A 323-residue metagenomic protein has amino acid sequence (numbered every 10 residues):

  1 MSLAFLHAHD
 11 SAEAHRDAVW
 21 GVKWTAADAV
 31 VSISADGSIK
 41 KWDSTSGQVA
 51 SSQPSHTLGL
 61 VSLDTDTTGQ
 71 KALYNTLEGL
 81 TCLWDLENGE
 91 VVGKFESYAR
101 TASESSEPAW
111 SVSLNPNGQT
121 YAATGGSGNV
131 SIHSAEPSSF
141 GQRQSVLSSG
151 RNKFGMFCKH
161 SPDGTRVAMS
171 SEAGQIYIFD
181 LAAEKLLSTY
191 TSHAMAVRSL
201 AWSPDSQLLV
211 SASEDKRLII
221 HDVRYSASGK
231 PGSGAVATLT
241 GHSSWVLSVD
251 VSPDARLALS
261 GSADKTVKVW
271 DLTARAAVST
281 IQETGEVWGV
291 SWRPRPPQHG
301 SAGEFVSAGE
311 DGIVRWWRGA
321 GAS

Functional and structural regions predicted by a protein language model:
F5-A14, V49-H56, V91-E104, Q142-G150 (+3 more regions): Short C-terminal beta-strands that terminate individual repeats in beta-propeller domains, predominantly WD40 blades
R16-K23, L58-T65, R100-L114, R151-H160 (+3 more regions): Canonical WD40 repeat/beta-propeller blade segments in eukaryotic WD-repeat proteins
A27-D28, G69, G118, G164 (+4 more regions): Conserved loop/turn motif of beta-propeller repeat scaffolds
I33-D36, N75-E78, T124-S127, S170-A173 (+3 more regions): Conserved strand-to-loop turn within each blade of WD40 beta-propeller repeats
I39-D43, T81-W84, V130-A135, I176-F179 (+3 more regions): WD40-repeat beta-propellers
S44-G47, L86-G89, A135-S138, L181-E184 (+3 more regions): Short loop/turn segments that connect beta-strands within beta-propeller blades
S291-S323: Blade-level signature of beta-propeller repeat domains, shared across WD40, Kelch, NHL, RCC1 and BNR/Asp-box propellers
